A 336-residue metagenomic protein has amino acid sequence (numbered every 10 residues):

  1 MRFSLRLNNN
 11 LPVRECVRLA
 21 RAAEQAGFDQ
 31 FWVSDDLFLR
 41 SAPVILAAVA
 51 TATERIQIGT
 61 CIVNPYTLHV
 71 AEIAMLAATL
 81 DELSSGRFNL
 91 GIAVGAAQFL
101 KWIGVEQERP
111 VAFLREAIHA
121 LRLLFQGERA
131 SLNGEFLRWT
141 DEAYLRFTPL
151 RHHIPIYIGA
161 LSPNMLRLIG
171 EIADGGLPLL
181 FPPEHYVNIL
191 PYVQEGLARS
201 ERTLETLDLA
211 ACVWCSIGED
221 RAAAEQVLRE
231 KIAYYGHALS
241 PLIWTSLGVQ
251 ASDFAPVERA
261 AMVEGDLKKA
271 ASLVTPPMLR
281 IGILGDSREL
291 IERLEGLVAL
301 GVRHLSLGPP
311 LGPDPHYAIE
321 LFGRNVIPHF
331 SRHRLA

Functional and structural regions predicted by a protein language model:
M1-A336: Active-site-adjacent structural elements that line small-molecule/cofactor binding pockets in enzymes
